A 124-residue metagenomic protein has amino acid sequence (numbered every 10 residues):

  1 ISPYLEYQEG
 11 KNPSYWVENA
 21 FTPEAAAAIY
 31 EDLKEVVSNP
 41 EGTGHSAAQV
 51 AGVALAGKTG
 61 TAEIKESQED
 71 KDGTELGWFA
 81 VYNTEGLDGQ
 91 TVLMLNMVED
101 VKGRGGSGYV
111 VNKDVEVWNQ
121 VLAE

Functional and structural regions predicted by a protein language model:
I1-W16, P40-E124: Active-site beta-strand/loop architecture of penicillin-binding DD-peptidases
S14-T43: C-terminal beta-signal and terminal closure region of outer-membrane beta-barrel proteins
